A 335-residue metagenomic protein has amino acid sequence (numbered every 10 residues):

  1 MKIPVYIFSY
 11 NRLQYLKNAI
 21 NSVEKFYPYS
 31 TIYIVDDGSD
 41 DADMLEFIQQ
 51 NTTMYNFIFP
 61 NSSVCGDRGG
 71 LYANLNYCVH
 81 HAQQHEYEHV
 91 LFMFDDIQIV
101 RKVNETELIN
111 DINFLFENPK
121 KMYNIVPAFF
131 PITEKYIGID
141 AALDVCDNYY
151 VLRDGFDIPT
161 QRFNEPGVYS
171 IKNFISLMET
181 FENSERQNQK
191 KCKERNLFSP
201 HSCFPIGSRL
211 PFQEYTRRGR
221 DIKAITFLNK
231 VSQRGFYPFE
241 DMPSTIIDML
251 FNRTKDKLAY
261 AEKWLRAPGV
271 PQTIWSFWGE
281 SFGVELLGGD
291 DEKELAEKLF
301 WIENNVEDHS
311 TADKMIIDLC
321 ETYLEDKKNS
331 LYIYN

Functional and structural regions predicted by a protein language model:
M1-N21: N-proximal low-complexity "stem/linker" segments adjacent to membrane-targeting elements
N11, V23, D36-D40: Conserved short acidic donor-positioning loop in nucleotide-sugar-dependent glycosyltransferases
N21-S30: Short, acidic, metal-binding catalytic loop of nucleotide-sugar glycosyltransferases
D40-Y87: Active-site-proximal specificity loops/subdomain of glycosyltransferases
Y87-V100: Short beta-strand-to-loop acidic/aromatic patch adjacent to the donor-nucleotide binding site
R101-P127: Conserved donor-nucleotide/metal-binding helix-loop-beta segment in metal-dependent transferases, i.e., the alpha-helix
Y149-Y169: A recurrent flexible, glycine/aromatic-enriched loop bordering the glycosyltransferase active site that acts as
P166, K172, S176-N335: C-terminal catalytic/acceptor-binding lobe
